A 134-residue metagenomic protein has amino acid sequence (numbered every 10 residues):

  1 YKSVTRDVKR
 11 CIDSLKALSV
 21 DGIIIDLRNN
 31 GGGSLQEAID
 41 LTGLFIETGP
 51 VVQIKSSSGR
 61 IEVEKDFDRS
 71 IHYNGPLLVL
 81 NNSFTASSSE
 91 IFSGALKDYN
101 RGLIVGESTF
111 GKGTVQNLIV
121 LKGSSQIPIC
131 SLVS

Functional and structural regions predicted by a protein language model:
Y1-S125: Cleft-lining beta-strand/loop regions that shape enzyme active-site pockets
S125-S134: C-terminal "exit" segments of structured domains
